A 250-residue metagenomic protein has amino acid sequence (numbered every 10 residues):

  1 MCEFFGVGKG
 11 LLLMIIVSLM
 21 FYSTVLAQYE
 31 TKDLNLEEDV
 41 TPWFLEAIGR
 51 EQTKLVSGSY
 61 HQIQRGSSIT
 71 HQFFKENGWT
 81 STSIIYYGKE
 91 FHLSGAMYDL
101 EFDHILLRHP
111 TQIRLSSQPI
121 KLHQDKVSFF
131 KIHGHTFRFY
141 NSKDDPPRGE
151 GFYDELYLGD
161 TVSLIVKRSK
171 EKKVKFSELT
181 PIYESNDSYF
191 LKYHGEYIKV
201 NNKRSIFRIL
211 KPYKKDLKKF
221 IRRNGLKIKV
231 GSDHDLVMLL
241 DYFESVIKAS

Functional and structural regions predicted by a protein language model:
M1-K32, L239, S250: Bacterial Sec-dependent N-terminal signal peptides
G6-M14, T53, Q62, T70 (+2 more regions): Intrinsically disordered, low-complexity, compositionally biased regions/tails
F21, V200, V230-D233: Conserved aromatic
T24-I63: Sec-dependent signal peptide cleavage junction
P42, Q52-K54, S188-L191, R208-K211: Short hydrophobic/aromatic-rich motifs at helix boundaries and adjacent loops
I63-G66, F73-R204: Aromatic-patch recognition
G66-S67, I228: Exposed beta-sheet edge/beta-hairpin loop segments within beta-rich domains
R208-S250: Long, compositionally biased interface segments
